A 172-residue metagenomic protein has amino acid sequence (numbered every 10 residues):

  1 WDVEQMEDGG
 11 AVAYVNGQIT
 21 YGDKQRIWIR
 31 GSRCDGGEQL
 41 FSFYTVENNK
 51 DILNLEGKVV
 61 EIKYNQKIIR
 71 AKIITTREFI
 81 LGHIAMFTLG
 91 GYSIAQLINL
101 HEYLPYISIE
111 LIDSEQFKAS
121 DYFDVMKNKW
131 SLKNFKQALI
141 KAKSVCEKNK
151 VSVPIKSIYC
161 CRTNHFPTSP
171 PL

Functional and structural regions predicted by a protein language model:
W1-L172: A generic "folded-domain core" signal
